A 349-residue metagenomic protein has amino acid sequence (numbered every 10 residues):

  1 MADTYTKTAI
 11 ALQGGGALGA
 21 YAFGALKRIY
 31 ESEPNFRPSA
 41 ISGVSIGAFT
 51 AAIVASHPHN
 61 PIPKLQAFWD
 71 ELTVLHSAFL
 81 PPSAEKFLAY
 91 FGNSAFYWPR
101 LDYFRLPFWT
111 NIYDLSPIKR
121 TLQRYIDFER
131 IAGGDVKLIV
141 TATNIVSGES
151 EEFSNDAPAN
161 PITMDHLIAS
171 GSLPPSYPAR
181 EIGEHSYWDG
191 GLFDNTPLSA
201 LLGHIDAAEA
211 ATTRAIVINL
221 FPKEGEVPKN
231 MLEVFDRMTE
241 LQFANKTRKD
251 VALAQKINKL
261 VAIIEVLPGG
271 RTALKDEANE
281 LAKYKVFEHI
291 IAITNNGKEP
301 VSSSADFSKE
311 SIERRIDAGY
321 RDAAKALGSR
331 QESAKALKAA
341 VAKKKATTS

Functional and structural regions predicted by a protein language model:
D3-A11, G16-I112, S116, L122 (+3 more regions): Patatin-like phospholipase
R37-A40, K137, A211-A215: Residues at the starts of beta-strands that form the adenosine-phosphate
R100-L106, E181-S186, E299-A305: Flexible glycine/proline-enriched surface loops and loop-helix/loop-strand junctions
K119-R124, F128-A210, L232-E233, A336: Active-site gating loop/helix substructures
T141-S147, D194, N219-E224, N279 (+1 more regions): Glycine-rich beta-alpha junction loops
A210-M231: A short, conserved beta-to-alpha structural element at the edge of catalytic cores that scaffolds binding
K229-V266: Acidic, Ser/Thr-rich peripheral helices and adjacent loops at domain boundaries
K259-S349: C-terminal helical/tail subdomains of lipid-metabolizing enzymes
